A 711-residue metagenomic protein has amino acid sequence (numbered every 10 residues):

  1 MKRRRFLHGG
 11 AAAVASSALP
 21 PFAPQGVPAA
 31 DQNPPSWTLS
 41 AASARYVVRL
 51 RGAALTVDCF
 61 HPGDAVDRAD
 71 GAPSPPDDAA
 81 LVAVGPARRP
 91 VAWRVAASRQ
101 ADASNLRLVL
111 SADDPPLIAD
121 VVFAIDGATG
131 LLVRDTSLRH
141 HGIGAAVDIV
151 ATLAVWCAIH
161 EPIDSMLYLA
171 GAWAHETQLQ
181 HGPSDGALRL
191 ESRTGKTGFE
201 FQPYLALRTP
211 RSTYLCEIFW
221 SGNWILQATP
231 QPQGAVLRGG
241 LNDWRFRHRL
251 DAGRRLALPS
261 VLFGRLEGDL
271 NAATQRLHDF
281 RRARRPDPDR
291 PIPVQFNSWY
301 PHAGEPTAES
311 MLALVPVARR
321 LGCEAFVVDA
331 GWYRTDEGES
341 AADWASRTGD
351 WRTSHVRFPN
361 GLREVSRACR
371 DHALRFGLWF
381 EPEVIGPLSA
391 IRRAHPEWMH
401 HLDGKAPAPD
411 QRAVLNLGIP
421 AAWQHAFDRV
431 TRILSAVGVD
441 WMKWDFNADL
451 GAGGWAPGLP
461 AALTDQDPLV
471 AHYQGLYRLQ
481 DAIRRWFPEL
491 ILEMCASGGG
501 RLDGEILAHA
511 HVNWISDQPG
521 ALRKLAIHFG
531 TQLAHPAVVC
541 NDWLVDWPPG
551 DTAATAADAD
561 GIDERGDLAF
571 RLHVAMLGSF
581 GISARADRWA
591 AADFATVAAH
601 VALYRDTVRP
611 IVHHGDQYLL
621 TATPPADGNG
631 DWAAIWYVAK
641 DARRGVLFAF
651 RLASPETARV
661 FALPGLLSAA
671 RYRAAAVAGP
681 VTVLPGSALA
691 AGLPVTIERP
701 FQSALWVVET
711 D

Functional and structural regions predicted by a protein language model:
R5-Q25: N-terminal export signals
P20-T38: C-terminal segment of N-terminal export signals and the immediately downstream linker at the start of the mature
N33-L50, L55-T229, W244, R671 (+1 more regions): Polysaccharide-binding surfaces and accessory modules of carbohydrate-active proteins
H248-L266, Q702-V708: Short Pro-Gly-centered flexible turn/kink motifs
P293-A368, H372-H425, W441, G458: Aromatic-lined carbohydrate-binding/catalytic grooves of carbohydrate-active enzymes
G386, I391-Q424, V470-D587: Glycan-recognition surfaces
P624-S668, L705: Carbohydrate-binding surface patches
G686-D711: C-terminal beta-strand-rich structural cap/linker in extracellular carbohydrate-active enzymes
